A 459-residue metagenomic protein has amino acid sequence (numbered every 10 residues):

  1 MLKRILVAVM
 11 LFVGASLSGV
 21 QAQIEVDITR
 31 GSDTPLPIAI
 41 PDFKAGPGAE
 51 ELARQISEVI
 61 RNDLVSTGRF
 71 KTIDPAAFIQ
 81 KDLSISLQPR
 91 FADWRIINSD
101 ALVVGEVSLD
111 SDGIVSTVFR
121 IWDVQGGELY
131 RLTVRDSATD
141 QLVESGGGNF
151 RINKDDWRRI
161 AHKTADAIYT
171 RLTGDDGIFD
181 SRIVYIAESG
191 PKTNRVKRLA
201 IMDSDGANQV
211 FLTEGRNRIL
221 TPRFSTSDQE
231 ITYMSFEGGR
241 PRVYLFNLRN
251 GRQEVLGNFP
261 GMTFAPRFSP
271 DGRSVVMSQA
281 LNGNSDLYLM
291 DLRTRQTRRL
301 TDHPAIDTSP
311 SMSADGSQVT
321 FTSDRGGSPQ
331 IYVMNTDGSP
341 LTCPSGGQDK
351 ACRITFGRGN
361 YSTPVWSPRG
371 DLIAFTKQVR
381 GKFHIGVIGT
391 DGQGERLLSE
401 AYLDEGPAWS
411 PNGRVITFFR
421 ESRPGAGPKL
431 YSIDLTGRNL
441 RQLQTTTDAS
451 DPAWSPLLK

Functional and structural regions predicted by a protein language model:
I24, I85-A167: Amphipathic beta-strand/beta-sheet edge segments enriched in Tyr/Trp
D27-R90, V103-L109: Short beta-strand->alpha-helix linker/helix-N-cap micro-motif that forms a surface specificity/interaction loop
D176, E188-R198, E214-N217, M234-V243 (+9 more regions): A flexible loop/linker signature enriched in serine peptidases of the S9 family
G177-F179, T226-S227, P270-D271, A314-D315 (+3 more regions): Residue-level detector of Asp-centered blade-edge/turn motifs that repeat once per structural unit in beta-propeller
I183, I231-T232, G272-V275, G316-T320 (+2 more regions): Hydrophobic beta-strand positions that form the internal "hydrophobic ladder" of WD40/Gbeta-like beta-propeller blades
D203-A207, N247-G251, D291-R295, N335-S339 (+3 more regions): Short loop/turn segments that connect beta-strands within beta-propeller blades
P428-K459: Blade-level signature of beta-propeller repeat domains, shared across WD40, Kelch, NHL, RCC1 and BNR/Asp-box propellers
